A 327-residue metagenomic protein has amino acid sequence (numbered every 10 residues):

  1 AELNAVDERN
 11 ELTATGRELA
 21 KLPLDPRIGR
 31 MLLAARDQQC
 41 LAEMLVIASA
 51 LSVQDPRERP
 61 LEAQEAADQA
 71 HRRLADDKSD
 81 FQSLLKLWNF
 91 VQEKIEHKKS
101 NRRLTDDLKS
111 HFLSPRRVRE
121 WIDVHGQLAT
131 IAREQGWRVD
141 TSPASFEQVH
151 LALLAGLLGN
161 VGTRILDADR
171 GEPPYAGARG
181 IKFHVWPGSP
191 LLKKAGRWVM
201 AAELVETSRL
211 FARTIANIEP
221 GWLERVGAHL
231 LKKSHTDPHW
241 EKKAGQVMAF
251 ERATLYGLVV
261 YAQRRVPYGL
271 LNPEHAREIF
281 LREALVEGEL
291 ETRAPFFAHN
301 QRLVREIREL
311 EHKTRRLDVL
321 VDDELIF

Functional and structural regions predicted by a protein language model:
E2-N10, T15-F327: Extended, charged helical/alpha-beta scaffold domains that provide interaction surfaces
